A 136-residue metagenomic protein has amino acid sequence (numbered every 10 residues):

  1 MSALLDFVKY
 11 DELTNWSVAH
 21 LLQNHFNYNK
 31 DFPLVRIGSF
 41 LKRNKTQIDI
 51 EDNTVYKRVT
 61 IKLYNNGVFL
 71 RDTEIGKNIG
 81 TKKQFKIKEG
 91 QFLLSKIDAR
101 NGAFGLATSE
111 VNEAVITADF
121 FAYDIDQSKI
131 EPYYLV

Functional and structural regions predicted by a protein language model:
M1-I48: Non-catalytic DNA-recognition/assembly elements of restriction-modification systems
M1-V8, E12-V18, Y56, T60 (+4 more regions): Glycine-anchored helix-breaking recognition loops at helix->coil/strand junctions
F26, I79, D124: Generic anion/oxyanion-binding catalytic loop in active/binding sites
N27-L34, Q84, K129-P132: Generic detection of long, well-ordered alpha-helical segments
N29, E51-N53, N112: Short, surface-exposed helix-loop/turn micro-motifs enriched in polar/charged residues
L34-D49, Y56-E89: Sequence-specific dsDNA recognition surfaces
D49-D52, F104: Short N-terminal amphipathic alpha-helices
F85, L93-V136: A short beta-sheet element
